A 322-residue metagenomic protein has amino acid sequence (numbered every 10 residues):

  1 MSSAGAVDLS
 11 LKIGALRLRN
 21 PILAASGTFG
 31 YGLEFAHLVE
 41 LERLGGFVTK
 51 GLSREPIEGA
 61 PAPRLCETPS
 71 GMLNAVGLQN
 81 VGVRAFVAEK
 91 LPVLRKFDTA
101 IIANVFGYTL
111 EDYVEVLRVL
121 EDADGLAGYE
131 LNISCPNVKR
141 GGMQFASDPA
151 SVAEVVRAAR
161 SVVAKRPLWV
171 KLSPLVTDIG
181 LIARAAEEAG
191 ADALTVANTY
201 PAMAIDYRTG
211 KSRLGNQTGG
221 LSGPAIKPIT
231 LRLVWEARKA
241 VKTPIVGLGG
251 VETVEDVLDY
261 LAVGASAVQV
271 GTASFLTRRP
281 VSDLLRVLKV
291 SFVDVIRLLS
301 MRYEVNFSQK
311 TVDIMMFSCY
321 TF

Functional and structural regions predicted by a protein language model:
M1-I101, F106-Y108: N-terminal capping/small domains of soluble enzymes
R19-L23, F97-I102, V163-S173, K239-L248: Short beta-strand/loop segments at the ligand-binding rim of alpha/beta enzyme cores
F29, N104-G107, L172-D178, K227 (+1 more regions): Glycine-rich beta-to-alpha transition loops that act as phosphate-gripper elements at the mouths of alpha/beta enzyme
E34-F35, E115-V119, T177-E188, V251-V268: Catalytic cores of alpha/beta
T49-K50, R54, I133-C135, V196-A202 (+2 more regions): Glycine-rich phosphate-binding active-site loops on the catalytic face of alpha/beta enzymes
A60-P69, I205-T218, A273-I296: C-terminal helical cap(s) of enzyme catalytic domains, especially alpha/beta-barrels
M72-L73, P136-A150, I182-T243: Glycine/Thr-rich beta-alpha phosphate-binding loop at enzyme active sites
Y320-T321: Short, positively charged and aromatic/hydrophobic N-terminal segments
